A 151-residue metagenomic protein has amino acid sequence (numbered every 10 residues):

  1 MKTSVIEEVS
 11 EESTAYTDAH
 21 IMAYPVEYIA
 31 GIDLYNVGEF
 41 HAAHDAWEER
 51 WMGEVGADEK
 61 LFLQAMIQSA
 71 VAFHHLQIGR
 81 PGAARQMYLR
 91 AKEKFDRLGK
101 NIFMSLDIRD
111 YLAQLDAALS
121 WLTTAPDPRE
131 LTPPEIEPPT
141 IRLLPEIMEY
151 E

Functional and structural regions predicted by a protein language model:
M1-V55, R97-E151: N-terminal alpha-helical interaction modules that lie
I21, K60-F62: Residue signature of alpha-solenoid helical repeat architecture, marking inter-repeat boundaries and helix-start
H41, D45, I67-A70, L89-E93 (+1 more regions): Generic structural signal for well-ordered, non-membrane alpha-helices
P81-G99: TPR/TPR-like (Sel1-like) alpha-helical repeat modules
